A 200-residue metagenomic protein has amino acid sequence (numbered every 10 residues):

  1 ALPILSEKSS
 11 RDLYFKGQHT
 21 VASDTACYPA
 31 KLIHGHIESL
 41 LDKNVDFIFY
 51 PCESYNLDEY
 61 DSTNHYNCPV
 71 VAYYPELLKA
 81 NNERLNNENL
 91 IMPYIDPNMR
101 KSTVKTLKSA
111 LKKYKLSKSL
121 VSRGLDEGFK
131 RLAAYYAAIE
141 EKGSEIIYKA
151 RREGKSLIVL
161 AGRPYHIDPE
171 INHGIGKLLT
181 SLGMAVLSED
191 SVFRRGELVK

Functional and structural regions predicted by a protein language model:
A1-K200: An N-terminal assembly and electron-transfer interface module characteristic of large anaerobic redox and radical
